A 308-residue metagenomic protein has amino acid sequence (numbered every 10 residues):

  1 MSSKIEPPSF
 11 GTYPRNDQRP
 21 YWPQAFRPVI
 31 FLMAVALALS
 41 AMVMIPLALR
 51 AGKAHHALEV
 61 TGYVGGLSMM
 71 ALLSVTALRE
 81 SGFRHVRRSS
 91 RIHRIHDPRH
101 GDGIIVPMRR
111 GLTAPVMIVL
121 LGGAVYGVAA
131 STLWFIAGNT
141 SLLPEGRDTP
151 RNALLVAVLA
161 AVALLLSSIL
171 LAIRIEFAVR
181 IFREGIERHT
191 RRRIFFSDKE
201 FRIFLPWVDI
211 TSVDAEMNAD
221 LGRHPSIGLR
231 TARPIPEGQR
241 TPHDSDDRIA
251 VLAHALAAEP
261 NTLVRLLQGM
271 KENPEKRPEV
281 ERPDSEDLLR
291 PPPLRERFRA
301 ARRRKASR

Functional and structural regions predicted by a protein language model:
M1-F26, V86-R110: Cytosolic juxtamembrane N-terminal segments of multi-pass membrane proteins
S2-P14, A232-R308: Terminal and domain-flanking low-complexity segments
Y13-G82, R109-E176: Alpha-helical transmembrane spans
E80-R91, A163-D214: Conserved beta-hairpin
H93-G101, L120-S131, A178-H189, I210-R223 (+1 more regions): Alpha-helical membrane-embedding segments and immediately adjacent membrane-interface amphipathic helices
V106-V119, I194-A232: Acidic, Ser/Thr-rich low-complexity segments on the non-lumenal side of membrane proteins
V128-N152, L221-D246, A250: Hydrophobic alpha-helical transmembrane segments and immediately flanking/interface helices in integral membrane
R188-R192, R202-F204, D214-D220, R240-D244 (+2 more regions): Hydrophobic alpha-helical segments that drive targeting, anchoring, or assembly
